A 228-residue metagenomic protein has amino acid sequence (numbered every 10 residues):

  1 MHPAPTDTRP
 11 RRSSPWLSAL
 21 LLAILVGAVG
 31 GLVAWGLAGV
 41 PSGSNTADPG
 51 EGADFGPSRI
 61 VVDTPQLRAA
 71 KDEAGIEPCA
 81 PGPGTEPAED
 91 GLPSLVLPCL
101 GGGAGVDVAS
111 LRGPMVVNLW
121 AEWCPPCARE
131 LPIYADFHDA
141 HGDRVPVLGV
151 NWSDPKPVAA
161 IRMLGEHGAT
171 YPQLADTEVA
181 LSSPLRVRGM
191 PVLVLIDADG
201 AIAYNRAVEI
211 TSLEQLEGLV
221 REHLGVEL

Functional and structural regions predicted by a protein language model:
M1-S94: N-terminal targeting signals for export/organelle localization
P15, R162-A169, D176-L228: Thiol/disulfide oxidoreductase modules built on the thioredoxin-like
I76-G82, P98-L100, P125-A128: Sequence contexts marking disulfide-bonded cysteines in secreted/extracellular proteins
G84-E89, S94-M115: A short beta-strand-turn-helix
V96, G149-N151, V194: Soluble periplasmic/extracytoplasmic beta-strand elements of cell-envelope proteins
G105-A128, Y134, V147: Short active-site neighborhood of thiol/selenol oxidoreductases, capturing the structured segment around
G113, R144-V145, T170-Y171: A generic structural signal for alpha->beta connector loops
A128-H167, T177-S183: Structural microenvironment flanking redox-active thiols in thiol-disulfide oxidoreductases
